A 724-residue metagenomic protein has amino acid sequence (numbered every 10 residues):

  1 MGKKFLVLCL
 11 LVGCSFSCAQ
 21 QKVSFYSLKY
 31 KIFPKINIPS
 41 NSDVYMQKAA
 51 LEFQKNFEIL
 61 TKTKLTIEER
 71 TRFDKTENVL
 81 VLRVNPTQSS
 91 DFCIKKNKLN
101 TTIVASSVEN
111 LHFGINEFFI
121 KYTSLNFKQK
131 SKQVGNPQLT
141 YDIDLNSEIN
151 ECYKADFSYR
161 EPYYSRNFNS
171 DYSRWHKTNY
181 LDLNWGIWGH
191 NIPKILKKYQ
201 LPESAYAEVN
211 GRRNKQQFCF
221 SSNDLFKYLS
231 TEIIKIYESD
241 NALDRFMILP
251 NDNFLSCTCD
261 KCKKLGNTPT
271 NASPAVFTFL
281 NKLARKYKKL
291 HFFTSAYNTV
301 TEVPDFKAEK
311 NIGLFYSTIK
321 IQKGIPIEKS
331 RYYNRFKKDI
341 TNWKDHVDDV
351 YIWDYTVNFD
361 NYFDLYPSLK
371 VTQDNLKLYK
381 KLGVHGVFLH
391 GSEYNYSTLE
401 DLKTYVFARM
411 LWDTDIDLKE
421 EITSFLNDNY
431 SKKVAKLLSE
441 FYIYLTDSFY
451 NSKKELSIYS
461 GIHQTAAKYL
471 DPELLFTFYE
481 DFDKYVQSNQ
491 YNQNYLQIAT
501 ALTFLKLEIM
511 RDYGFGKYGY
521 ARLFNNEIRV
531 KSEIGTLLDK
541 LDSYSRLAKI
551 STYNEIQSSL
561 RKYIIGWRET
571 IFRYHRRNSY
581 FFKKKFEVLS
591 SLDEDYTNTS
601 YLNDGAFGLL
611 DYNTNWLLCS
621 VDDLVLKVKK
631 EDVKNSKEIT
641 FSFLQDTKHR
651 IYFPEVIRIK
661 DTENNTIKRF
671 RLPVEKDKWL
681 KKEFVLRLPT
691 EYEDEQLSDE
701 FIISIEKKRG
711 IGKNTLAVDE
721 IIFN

Functional and structural regions predicted by a protein language model:
S17-K98, L125: Acidic, contiguous N-terminal accessory segments
C18, G566-S636, T640-F653, E675-L680 (+1 more regions): Disordered, acidic Ser/Thr/Pro-rich linker "stalks" and the adjacent N-terminal cap of the next globular domain
K29, F33, A49-E52, N56 (+6 more regions): Feature activates predominantly on carbohydrate-active enzymes
D224-L225, N334-K433, E440: Structured mid-domain segments that build the active-site/substrate or prosthetic-cofactor binding neighborhood
L411-D604: Catalytic domains of carbohydrate-active enzymes that cleave complex glycans
R650-N664: Short, surface-exposed beta-strand/strand-loop-strand elements in extracellular ectodomains
T666-Y692: Extracellular carbohydrate recognition and processing domains and analogous Trp-centered ligand-binding platforms
S704-G712: Short beta-strand-plus-loop segments that form exposed binding edges in beta-rich domains
